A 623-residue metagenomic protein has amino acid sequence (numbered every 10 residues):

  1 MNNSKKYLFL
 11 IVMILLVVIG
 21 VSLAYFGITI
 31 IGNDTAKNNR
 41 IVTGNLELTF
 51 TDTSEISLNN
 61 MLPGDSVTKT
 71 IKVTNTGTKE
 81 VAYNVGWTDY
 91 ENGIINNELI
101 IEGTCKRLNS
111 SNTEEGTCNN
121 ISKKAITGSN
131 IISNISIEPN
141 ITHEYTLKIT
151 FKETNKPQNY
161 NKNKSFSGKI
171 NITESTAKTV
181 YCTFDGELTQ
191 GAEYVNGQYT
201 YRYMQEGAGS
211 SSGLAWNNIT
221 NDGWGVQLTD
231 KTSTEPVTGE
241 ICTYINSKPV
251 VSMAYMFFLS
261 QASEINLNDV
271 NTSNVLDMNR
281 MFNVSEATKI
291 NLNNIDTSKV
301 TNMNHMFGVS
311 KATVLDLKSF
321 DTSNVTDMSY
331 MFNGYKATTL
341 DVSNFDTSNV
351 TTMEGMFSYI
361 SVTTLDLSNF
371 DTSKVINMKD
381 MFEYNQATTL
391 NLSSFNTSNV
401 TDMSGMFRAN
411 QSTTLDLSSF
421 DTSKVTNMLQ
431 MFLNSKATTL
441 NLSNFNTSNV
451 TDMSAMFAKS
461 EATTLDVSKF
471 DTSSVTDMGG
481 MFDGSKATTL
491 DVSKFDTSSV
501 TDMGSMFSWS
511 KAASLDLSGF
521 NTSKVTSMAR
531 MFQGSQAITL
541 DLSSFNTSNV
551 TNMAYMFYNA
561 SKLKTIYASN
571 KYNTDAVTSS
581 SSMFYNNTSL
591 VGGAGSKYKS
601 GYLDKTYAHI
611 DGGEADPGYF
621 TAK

Functional and structural regions predicted by a protein language model:
N2, L58, S110-E144, Q227: Extracellular adhesion/glycan-binding regions together with long Ser/Thr- and acidic-residue-rich low-complexity tracts
N2-P63, Y160-F184: Short, polar/proline-rich extracytoplasmic segments that appear immediately after membrane translocation
A36, G103-R107, V226-L228, F620: Short beta-strand element of the conserved SAM-dependent methyltransferase core
R40-L48, E91-N130: A surface/secretory-pathway sequence property marking extracellular, secreted, or lumenal proteins enriched
L62-D89, S133-Y181, F557: C-terminal, structured domain-capping segment
V180-K623: Negatively charged
